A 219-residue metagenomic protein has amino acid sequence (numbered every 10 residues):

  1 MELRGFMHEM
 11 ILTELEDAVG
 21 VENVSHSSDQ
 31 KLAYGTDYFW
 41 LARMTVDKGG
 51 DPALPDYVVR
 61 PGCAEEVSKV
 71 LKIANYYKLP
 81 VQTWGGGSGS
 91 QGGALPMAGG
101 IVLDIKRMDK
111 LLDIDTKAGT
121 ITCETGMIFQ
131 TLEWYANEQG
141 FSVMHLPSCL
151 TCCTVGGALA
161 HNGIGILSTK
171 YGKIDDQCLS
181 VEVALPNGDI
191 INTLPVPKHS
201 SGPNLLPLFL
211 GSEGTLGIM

Functional and structural regions predicted by a protein language model:
M1-K72, G89-G119: N-terminal flexible segment immediately upstream of the FAD-binding catalytic core in FAD-dependent oxidoreductases
V19-V21, Y76-L79, G140-V143: A common structural junction motif
V24-S27, Q82, M144: A local structural micro-motif
P55, P61, P80-T83, P147: Proline-centered helix-kink/hinge sites
K72-I73, D175: Acidic/histidine-enriched ion/cofactor-binding microenvironments in catalytic or ligand-binding pockets
W84-S88: Glycine-rich beta-strand-to-loop/alpha-helix junction loops that act as flexible
K110-M219: FAD-binding subdomain of flavoenzyme oxidoreductases
